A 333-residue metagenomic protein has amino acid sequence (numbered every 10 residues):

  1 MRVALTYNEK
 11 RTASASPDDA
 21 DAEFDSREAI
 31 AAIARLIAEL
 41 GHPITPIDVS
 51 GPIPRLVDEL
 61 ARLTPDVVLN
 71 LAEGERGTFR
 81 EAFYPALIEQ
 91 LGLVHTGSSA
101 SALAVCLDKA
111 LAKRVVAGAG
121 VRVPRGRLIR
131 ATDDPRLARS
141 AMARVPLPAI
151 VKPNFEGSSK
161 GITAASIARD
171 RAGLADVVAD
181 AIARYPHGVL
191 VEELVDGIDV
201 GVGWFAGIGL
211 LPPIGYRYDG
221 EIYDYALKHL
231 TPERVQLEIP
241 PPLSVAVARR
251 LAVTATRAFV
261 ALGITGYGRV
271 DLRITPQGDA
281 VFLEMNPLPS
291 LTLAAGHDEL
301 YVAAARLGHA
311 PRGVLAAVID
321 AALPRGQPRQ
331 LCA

Functional and structural regions predicted by a protein language model:
M1-T6, L60-T64, A104-L190, D196 (+1 more regions): Active-site nucleotide/adenylate-binding loops and adjacent lid/helix of ATP-dependent enzymes
M1-T96, A100-S101, V105-L107, L111 (+4 more regions): ATP-binding N-terminal substructure of ATP-dependent carboxylate-amine bond-forming enzymes
S14-D19, K160-T163, H297-D298: Short acidic, glycine/proline-rich loop/turn micro-motifs
H42, L93, V121, P186 (+1 more regions): Short phosphate-binding/catalytic loops that engage adenosine nucleotides
A117-G120, S244-A333: ATP-dependent carboxylate activation and anion-phosphoryl transfer catalytic cores that bind Mg-ATP to form
A131, R217-D219, L288-S290: A short acidic/small-residue loop/turn micro-motif
D170-V253, I274-V281: Phosphate-binding site of ATP-dependent enzymes
